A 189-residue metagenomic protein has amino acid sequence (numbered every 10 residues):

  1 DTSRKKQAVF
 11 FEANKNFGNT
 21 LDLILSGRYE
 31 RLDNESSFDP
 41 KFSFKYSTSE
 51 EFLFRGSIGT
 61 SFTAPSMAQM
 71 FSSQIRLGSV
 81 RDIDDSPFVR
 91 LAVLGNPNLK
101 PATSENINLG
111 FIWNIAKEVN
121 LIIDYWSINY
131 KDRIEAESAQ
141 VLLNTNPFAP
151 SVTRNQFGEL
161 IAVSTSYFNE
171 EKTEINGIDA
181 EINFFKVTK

Functional and structural regions predicted by a protein language model:
D1, S37, S57-T60, A64-S79 (+1 more regions): Outer-membrane beta-barrel and related beta-rich outer-membrane complex signature in Gram-negative bacteria
T2-K45, S104: Surface-exposed extracellular loop regions of Gram-negative outer-membrane beta-barrel proteins
S3-K5, S36, N96-T103, A136-V141 (+1 more regions): Primarily recognizes Gram-negative and organellar outer-membrane beta-barrels
F11-F17, F44-S47, T60, W113-I115 (+1 more regions): Residue-level signature of outer-membrane beta-barrel architecture
N16-T20, I83-P87, S151-E159: Active-site-adjacent bridging/hinge elements
T20-L23, E50-F54, K117-L121, K189: Repeated loop/turn-to-beta-strand initiation elements of outer-membrane beta-barrel proteins
L25-Y29, F42-F44, G56-T60, Q69 (+1 more regions): Transmembrane beta-barrel strands of outer-membrane/channel proteins
A64-I122, I128-N129, G158-I178, N183-T188: Outer-membrane beta-barrel signature, preferentially recognizing the C-terminal barrel domain of Gram-negative
